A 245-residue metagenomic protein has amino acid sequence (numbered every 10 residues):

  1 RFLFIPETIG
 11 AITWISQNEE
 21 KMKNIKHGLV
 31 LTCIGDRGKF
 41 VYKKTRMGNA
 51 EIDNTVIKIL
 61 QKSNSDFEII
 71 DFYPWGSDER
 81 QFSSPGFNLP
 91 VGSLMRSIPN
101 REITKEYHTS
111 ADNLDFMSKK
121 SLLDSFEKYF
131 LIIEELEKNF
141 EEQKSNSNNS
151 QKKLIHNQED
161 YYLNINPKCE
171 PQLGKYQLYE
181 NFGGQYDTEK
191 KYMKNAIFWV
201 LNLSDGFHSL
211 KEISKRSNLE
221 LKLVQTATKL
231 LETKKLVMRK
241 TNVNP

Functional and structural regions predicted by a protein language model:
R1-E51, F67-Q81: Acidic/histidine-rich catalytic neighborhood of metal-dependent amide-processing enzymes
T13, M47, E51, S77 (+4 more regions): Generic recognition of stable, solvent-exposed alpha-helical segments in well-folded globular domains
C33-G38, I103-D112, F207: Short acidic (Asp/Glu) and glycine-rich catalytic loops that position anionic groups and cofactors
I34-D36, S97-R101, N244: Short, glycine-/Ser/Thr-/acidic-enriched flexible segments
V56-S65, D78: Active-site/ligand-binding-proximal alpha/beta "capping" segment
G76-F140, S147: Active-site-adjacent mobile loop/cap segments within catalytic or ligand-binding domains
K119-N202, T241-P245: Acidic, low-complexity/disordered tracts enriched in E/D and polar residues
Y192-P245: Long, charge-rich, low-complexity alpha-helical segments
